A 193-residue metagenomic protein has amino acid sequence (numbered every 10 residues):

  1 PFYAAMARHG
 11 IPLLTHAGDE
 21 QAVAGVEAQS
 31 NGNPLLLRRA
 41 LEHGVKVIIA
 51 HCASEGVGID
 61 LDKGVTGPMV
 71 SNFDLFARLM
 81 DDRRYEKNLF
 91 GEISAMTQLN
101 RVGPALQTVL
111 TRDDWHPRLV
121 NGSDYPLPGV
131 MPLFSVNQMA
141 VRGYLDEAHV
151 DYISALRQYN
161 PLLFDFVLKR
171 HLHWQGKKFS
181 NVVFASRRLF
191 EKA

Functional and structural regions predicted by a protein language model:
P1-S30, A95: Active-site gating/metal-coordination segments in enzymes
F2-G10, L36-G44, A77-E86, V109-D114: Acidic (Asp/Glu)-rich catalytic clusters
Y3-A5, E27-L35, M69-L75, A105: Charged helix-capping and loop-helix junction motifs
L13, I48, L119-N121: Residue-level marker for buried hydrophobic side chains located in beta-strands that build the well-ordered beta-sheet
H16-G18, A50-C52, S123-Y125: Short, well-ordered beta-to-alpha junction loops that form the rim of enzyme active sites and present histidine/acidic
V23, N33-L41, I49-I59: Catalytic core of soluble alpha/beta enzymes
V45-I48, L89: Conserved active-site beta-strand-loop modules that form the wall/rim of enzyme catalytic pockets and either contain
E55-A193: H/E-rich (His + Asp/Glu) clusters that bind or coordinate divalent metals
